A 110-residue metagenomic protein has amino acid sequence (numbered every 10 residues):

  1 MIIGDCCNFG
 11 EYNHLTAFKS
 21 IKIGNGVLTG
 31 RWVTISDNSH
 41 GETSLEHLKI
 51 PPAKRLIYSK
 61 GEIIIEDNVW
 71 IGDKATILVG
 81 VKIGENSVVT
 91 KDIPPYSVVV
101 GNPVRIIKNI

Functional and structural regions predicted by a protein language model:
M1-V79, I110: Flexible, glycine/small-residue-enriched loop-and-beta-strand segment within the central core of proteins
T76-N109: C-terminal/domain-terminus segments
